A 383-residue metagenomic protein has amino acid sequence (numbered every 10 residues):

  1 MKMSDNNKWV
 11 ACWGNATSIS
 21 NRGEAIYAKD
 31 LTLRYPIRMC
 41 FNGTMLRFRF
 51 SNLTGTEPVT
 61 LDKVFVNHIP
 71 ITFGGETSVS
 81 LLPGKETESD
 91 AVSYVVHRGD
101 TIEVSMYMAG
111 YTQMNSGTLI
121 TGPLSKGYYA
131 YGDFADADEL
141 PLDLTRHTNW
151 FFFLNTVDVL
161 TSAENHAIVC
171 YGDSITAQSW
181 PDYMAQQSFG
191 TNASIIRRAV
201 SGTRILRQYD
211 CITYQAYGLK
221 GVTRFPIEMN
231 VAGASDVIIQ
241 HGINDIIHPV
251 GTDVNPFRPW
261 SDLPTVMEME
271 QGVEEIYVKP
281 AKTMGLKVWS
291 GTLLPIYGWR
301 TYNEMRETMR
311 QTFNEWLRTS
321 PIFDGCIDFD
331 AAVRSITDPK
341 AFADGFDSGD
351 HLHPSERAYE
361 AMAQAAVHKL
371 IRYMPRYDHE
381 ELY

Functional and structural regions predicted by a protein language model:
M1-Y171, T176-A177, D182, F189-T191 (+1 more regions): N-terminal secretory targeting modules
R34-Y35, V64-N67, T156-V157, E164-G272 (+2 more regions): Conserved SGNH/GDSL esterase-like catalytic core that processes O-acyl groups on lipids and polysaccharides
A109, G202, N244, P295-I296 (+1 more regions): Residue-level marker for beta-strand->alpha-helix junctions and adjacent short loops that shape enzyme
T176, A185, F189, N230 (+5 more regions): Sec-exported extracytoplasmic/periplasmic mature domains
F225, V273-V278, N314: Generic structural signal for well-ordered alpha-helices, preferentially at hydrophobic/aromatic core positions
Q240-D245, Y277-Q311: Active-site segments of SGNH/GDSL-like serine hydrolases that catalyze O-acetyl group transfer/hydrolysis on lipids
L293-Y383: Catalytic His-Asp segment of secreted/periplasmic serine-dependent ester chemistry enzymes
